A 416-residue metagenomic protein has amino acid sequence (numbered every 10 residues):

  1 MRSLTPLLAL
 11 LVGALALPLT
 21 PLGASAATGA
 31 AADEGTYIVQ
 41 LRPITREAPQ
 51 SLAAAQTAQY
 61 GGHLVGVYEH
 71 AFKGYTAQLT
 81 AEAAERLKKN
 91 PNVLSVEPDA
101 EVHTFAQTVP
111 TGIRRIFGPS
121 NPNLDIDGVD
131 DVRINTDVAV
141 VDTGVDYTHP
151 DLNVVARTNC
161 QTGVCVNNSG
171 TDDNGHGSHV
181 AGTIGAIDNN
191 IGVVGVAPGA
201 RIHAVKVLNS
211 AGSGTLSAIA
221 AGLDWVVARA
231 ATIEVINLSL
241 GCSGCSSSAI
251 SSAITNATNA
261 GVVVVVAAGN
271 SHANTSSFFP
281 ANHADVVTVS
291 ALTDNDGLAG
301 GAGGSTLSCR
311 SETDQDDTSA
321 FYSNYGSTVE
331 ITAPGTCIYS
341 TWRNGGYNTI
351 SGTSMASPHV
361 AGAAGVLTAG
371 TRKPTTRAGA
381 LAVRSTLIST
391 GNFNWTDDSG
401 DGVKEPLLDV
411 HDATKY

Functional and structural regions predicted by a protein language model:
M1-A26: Secretory targeting and sorting signals
G23-A30, L52-V67, F72, K88-D137 (+4 more regions): Protease zymogen maturation seam
A32, A181-G185, N190, R201-N209 (+2 more regions): Hydrolase catalytic cores
Y37-V39, T76, S95-E97, D137-V141 (+10 more regions): Structural recognition of the beta-strand scaffold that forms the well-ordered cores of secreted hydrolase catalytic
P43-R46, F72, A83-A84, A100-T104 (+10 more regions): Solvent-exposed loop/turn segments at secondary-structure junctions within structured extracellular/periplasmic domains
V65-E69, G112, V194-A197, A204 (+8 more regions): C-terminal subdomain of the subtilisin-like protease fold in secreted/lumenal serine endopeptidases
Q107-R201, A218-A221, A228-V235, S239 (+5 more regions): Active-site core segment of subtilase-fold serine proteases
V141-D142, V262, F278-A369: Extracellular S/T/G-rich loop segment that most often corresponds to the catalytic His/Ser-adjacent loop
